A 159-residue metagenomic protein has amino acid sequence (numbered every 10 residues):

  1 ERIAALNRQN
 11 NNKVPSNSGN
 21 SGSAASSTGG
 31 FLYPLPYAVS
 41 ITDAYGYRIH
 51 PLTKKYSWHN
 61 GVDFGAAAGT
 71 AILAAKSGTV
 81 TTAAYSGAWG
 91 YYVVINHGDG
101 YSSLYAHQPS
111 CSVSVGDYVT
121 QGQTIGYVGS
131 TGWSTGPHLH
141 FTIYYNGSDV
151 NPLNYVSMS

Functional and structural regions predicted by a protein language model:
E1-G29: Alpha-helical oligomerization segments with coiled-coil/rod-like character
S27-S159: Catalytic cores of peptidoglycan-degrading enzymes
